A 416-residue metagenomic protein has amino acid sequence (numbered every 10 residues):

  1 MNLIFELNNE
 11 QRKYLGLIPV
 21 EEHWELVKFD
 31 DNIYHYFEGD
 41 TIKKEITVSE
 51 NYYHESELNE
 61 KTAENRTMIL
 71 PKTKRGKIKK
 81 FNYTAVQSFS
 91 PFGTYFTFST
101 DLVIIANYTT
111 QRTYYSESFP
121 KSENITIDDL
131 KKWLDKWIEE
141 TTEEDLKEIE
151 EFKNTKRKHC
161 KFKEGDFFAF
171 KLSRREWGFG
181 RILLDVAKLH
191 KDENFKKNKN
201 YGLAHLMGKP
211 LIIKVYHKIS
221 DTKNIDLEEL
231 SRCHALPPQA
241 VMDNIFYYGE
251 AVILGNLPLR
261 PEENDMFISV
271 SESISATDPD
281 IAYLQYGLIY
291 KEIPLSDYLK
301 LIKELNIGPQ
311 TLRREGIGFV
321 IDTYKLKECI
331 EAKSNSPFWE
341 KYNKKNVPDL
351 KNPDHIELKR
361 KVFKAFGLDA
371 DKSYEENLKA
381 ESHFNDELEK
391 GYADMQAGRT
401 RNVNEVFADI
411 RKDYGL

Functional and structural regions predicted by a protein language model:
M1-S122, P261-S373: N-terminal intrinsically disordered, low-complexity, charge/repeat-rich segments that act as generic
G93-F96, N154-K161, N377, E381-F384: Short linear motifs in intrinsically disordered
I125-I212: Short N-terminal edge-element motif at the start of the domain
H190-N264: Structured domain cores in non-transmembrane regions
K364, D371-L416: Small, basic N-terminal interaction modules of short regulatory proteins
